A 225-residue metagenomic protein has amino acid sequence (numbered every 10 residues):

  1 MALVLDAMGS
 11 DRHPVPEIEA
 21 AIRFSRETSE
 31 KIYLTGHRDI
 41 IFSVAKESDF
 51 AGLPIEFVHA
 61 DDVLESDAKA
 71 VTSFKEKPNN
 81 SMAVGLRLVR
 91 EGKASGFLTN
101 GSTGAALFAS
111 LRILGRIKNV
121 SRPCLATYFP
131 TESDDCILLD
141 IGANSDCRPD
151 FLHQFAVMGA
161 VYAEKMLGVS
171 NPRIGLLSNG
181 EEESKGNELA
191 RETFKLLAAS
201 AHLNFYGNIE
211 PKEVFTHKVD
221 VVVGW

Functional and structural regions predicted by a protein language model:
M1-F42: N-terminal phosphate-binding or glycine-rich loops at protein starts, especially the Walker A/P-loop of NTPases
A2-V15, F74, A143-H153: Short, glycine-rich nucleotide/cofactor-binding loops
D6, T35-G36, E56-V58, T99-G101 (+4 more regions): Short beta-strand segments
R12-E17, I41, N79-G92, G96-S110 (+4 more regions): Short glycine/serine/threonine-rich phosphate/pyrophosphate-binding segments that cradle anionic phosphate groups
V15-P16, Y33, D39, S145-P211 (+1 more regions): Glycine-rich phosphate/diphosphate-binding loop of Rossmann-like nucleotide-binding domains
S25-T28, K46-I55, L167-G168, L197-L203: Short helix-capping segments at alpha-helix termini
D49-A94: Phosphate/nucleotide-donor binding subsite
F108-G142, A199-I209: Short, acidic/small-residue loops that bind anionic groups at enzyme active sites
